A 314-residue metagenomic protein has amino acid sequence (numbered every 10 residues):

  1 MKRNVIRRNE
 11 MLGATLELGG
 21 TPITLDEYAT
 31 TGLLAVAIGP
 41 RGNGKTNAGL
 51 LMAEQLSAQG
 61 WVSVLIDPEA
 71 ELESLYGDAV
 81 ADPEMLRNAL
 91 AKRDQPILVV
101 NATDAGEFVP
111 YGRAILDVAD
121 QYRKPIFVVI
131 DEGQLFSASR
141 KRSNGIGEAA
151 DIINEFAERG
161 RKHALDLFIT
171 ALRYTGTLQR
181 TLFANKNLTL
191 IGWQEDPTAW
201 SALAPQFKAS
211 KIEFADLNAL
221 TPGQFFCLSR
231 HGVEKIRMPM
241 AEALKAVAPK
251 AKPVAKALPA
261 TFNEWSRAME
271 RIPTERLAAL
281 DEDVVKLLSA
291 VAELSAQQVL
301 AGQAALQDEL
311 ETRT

Functional and structural regions predicted by a protein language model:
M1-T24, T31, A35-V36, S139 (+2 more regions): Conserved P-loop NTPase motor module
P22, G77-K92: A short, well-structured beta->alpha microelement
A35-E54, G106, G112-K208: Conserved P-loop NTPase motor cores
A35-I38, V64, V99: Short hydrophobic/aromatic beta-strand immediately N-terminal to the Walker A/P-loop
N43-E84: Walker A/P-loop NTP-binding active-site region of P-loop NTPases, recognizing the glycine-rich GxxxxGKT/S
L72-L75, M85, Y174-T181: Short, glycine/polar-rich helix-capping loops at beta-to-alpha or helix-loop-helix junctions that flank or form
L90-G106: Conserved P-loop NTPase mechanochemical-coupling segment
S201-R230: P-loop/Walker A phosphate-binding loop and immediately adjacent motor/lid segment at beta-alpha junctions
